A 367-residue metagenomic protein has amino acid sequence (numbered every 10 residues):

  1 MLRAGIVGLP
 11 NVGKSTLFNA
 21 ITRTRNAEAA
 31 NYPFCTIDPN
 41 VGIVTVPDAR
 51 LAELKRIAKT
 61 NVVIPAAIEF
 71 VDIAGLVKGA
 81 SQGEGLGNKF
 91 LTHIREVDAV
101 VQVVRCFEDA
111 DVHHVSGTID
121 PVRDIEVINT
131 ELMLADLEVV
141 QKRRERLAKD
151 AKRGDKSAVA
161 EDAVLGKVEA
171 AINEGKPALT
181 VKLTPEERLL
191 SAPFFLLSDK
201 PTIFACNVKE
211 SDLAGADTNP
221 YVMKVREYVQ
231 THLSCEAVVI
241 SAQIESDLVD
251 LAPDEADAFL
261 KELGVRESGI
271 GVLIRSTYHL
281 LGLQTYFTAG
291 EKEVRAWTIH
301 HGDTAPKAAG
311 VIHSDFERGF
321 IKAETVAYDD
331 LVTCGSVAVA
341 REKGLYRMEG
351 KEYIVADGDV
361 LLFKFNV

Functional and structural regions predicted by a protein language model:
M1-H113, K142, R146-L147: Conserved G1/Walker A P-loop phosphate-binding module
L2-V7, V12, F18, Q141 (+3 more regions): C-terminal-of-GTPase-core extension/linker across diverse P-loop GTPases
T16, P33, E69, F107 (+5 more regions): Generic signal for short, ordered secondary-structure residues within or immediately flanking folded domains
R25-P33, N40-G42, R50-E53, Q82 (+11 more regions): Glycine-rich, flexible loop/turn motifs
F34, D48-L51, N61-F70, E84-D98 (+9 more regions): Amphipathic alpha-helical transducer elements in NTP-driven molecular machines
F34, P39-G42, A49-L51, R56-V62 (+14 more regions): Short capping/connector residues at structural and topological boundaries
G42-P47, A74-E84, R95-K156, A171-T184 (+1 more regions): Conserved Switch II/interswitch segment of TRAFAC-class P-loop GTPases
